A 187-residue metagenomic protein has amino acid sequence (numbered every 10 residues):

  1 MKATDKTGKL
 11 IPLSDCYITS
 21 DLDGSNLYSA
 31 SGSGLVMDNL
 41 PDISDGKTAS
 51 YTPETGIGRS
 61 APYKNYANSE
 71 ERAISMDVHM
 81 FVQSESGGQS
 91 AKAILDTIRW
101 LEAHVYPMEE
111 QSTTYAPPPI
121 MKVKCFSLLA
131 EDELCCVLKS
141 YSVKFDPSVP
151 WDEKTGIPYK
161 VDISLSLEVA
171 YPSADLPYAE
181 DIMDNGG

Functional and structural regions predicted by a protein language model:
M1-G187: Compositionally biased, intrinsically disordered low-complexity segments enriched in polar/Pro/Gly and often Gln
